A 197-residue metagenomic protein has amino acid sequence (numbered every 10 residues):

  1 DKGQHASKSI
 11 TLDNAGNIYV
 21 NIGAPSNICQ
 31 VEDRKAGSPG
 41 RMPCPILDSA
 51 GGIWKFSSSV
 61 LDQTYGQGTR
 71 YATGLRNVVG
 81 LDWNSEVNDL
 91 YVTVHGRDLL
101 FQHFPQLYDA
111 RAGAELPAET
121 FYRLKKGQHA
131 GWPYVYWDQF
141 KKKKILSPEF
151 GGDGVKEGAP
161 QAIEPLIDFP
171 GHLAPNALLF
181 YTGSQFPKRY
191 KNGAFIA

Functional and structural regions predicted by a protein language model:
D1, R70-Y71: Conserved beta-strand positions that form and line the central face of beta-propeller blades
D1-D13, G40: Asp-box/WD-like beta-propeller blade repeats and closely related beta-sheet repeat scaffolds
K2, N17, K156-E157: Generic detector of bulky aromatic hydrophobic side chains
S7, A24-T69, L75-N77, D82-A197: Beta-propeller domain segments
D13-N17, S85: A short, structured loop/turn motif at beta-sheet edges
